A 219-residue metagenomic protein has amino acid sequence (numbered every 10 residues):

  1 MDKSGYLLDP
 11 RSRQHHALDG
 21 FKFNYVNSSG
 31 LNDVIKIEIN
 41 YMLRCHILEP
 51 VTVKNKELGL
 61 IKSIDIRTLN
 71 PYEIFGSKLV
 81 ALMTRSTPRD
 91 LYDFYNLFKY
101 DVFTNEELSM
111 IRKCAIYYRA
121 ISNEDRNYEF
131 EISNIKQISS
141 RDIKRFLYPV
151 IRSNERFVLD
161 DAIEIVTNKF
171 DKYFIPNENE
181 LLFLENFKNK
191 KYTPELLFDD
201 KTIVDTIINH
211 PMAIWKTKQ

Functional and structural regions predicted by a protein language model:
M1-Q219: Structured mid-to-C-terminal alpha-helical surface segments
